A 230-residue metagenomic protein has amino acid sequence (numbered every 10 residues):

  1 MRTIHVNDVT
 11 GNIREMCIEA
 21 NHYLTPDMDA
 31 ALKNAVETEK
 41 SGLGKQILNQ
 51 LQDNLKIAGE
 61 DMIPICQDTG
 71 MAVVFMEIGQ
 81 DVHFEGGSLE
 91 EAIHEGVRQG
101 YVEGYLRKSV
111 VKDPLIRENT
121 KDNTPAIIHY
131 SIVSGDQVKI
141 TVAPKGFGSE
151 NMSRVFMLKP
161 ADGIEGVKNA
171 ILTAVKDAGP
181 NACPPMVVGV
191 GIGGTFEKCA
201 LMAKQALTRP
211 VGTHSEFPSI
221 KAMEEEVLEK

Functional and structural regions predicted by a protein language model:
M1-K230: Non-transmembrane, aqueous-exposed alpha-helical and coiled segments at domain scale
